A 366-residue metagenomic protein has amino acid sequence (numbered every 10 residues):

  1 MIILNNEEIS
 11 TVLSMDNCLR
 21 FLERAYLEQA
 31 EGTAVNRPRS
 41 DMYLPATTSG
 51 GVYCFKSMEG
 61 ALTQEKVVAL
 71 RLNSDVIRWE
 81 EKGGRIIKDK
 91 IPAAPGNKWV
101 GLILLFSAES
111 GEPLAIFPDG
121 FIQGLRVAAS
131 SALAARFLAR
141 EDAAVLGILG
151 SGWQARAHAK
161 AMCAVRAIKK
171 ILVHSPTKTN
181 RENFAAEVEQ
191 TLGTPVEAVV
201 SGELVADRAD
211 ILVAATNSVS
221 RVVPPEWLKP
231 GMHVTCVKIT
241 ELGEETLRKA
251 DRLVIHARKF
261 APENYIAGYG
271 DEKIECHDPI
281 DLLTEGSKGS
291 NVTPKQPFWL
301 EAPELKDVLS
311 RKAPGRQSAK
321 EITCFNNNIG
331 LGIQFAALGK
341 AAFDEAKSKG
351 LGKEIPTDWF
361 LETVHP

Functional and structural regions predicted by a protein language model:
M1-R126, S130-A132, D142, G332 (+2 more regions): N-terminal ligand-binding/catalytic initiation module
N6-S10, L247-P366: Adenosine-phosphate binding glycine-rich loop
P118-Q123, C236-L242, N327-G332: Glycine-rich phosphate/pyrophosphate-binding beta-alpha loops
A139-V145, A167, K229-P230: Short helix-loop-beta connector
G150-G152: Glycine-rich Rossmann-fold phosphate-binding loop(s) that bind the pyrophosphate of adenine dinucleotide cofactors
A155-R156: N-terminal Rossmann-fold NAD(P) dinucleotide-binding loop
V165-T191: NAD(P)-binding Rossmann-fold cofactor-contacting core
G193-K288: Rossmann-like adenosine-cofactor binding region
